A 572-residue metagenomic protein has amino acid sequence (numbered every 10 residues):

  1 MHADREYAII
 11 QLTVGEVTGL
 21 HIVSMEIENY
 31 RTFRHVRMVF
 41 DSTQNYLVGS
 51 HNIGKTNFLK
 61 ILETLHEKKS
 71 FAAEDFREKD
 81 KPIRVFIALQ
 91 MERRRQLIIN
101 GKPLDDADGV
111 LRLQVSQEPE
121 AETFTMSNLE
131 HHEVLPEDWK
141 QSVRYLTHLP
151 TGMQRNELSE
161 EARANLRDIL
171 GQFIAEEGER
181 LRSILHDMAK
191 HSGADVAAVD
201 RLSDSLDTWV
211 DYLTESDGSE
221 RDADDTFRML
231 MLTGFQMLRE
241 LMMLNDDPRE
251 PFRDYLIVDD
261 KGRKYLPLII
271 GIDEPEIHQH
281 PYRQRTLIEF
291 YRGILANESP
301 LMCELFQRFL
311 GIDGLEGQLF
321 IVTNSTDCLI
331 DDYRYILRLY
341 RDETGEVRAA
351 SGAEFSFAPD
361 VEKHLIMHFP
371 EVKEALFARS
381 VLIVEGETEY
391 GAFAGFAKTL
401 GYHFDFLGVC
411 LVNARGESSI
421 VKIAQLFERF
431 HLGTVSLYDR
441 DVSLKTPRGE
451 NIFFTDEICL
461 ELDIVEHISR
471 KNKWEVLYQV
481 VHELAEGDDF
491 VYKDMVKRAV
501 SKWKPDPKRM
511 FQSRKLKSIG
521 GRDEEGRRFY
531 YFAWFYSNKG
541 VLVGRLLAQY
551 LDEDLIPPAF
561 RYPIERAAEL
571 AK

Functional and structural regions predicted by a protein language model:
M1-R5, Q90, F369-I383, E387-K572: Acidic, Mg2+-coordinating catalytic modules of nucleic-acid enzymes
H2-I10, S127, P150-E274: Extended helical coiled-coil dimerization/tether regions that scaffold and oligomerize large DNA-maintenance assemblies
A3, A8-Q11, I288-V381, T388-G395 (+2 more regions): C-terminal lobe/lid and adjacent interdomain/linker elements of RecA-like ASCE P-loop ATPase modules
R5-T64: Pre-Walker A-like glycine/lysine-rich segment at the N-terminus of P-loop NTPase domains
V48, L59-A107: Conserved P-loop NTP-binding catalytic core
G49, E274, N324: The Walker A (P-loop) glycine that initiates the GxxxxGKT/S ATP-binding motif of P-loop NTPases
L65-A73, E240-N245, I294-S299: Post-Walker A helix-loop "phosphate-sensing" segment adjacent to the P-loop in P-loop NTPases
N100-Q172: A sensor for short, sequence-defined functional sites
